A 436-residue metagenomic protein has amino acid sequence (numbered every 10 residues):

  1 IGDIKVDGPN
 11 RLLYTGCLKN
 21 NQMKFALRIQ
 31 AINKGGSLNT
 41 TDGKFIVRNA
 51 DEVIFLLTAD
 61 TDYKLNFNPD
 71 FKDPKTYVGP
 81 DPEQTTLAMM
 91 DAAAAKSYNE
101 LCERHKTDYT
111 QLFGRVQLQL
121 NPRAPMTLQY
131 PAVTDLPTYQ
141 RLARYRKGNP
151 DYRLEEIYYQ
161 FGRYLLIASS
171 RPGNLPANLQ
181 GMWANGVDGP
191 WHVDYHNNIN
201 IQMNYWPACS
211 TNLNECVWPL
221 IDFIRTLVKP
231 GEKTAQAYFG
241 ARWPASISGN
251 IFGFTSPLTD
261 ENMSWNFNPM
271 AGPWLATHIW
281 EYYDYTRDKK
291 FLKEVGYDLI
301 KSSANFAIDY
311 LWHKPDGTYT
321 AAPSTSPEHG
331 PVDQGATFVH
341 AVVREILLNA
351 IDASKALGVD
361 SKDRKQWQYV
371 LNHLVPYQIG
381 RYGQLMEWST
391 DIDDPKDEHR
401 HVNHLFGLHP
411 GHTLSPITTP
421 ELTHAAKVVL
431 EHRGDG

Functional and structural regions predicted by a protein language model:
I1-M263, E281, K301, K314 (+2 more regions): Aromatic-residue-lined binding/catalytic grooves and analogous aromatic/hydrophobic interfacial grooves in multimeric
P150, R287-V295, P331, F338 (+1 more regions): A structural signal for alpha-helical segments
D151-L154, D288, Y297, D316-T318: Loop/turn elements at helix/coil->beta-strand transitions in domains of secreted/extracellular proteins
A184-H192, T286-K289, S326-H329: Short helix/strand-bridging catalytic loops that position acidic/His residues to coordinate divalent metals and engage
N200, N268-Y282, D288, V295-D309: Extended, hydrophobic alpha-helical segments in both membrane/secreted and soluble proteins
P269-P273, A341, R400: Alpha-helix N-cap/helix-start motif at coil-to-helix transitions, marked by capping-box chemistry
S302-A356: Acidic/histidine-rich catalytic neighborhood
